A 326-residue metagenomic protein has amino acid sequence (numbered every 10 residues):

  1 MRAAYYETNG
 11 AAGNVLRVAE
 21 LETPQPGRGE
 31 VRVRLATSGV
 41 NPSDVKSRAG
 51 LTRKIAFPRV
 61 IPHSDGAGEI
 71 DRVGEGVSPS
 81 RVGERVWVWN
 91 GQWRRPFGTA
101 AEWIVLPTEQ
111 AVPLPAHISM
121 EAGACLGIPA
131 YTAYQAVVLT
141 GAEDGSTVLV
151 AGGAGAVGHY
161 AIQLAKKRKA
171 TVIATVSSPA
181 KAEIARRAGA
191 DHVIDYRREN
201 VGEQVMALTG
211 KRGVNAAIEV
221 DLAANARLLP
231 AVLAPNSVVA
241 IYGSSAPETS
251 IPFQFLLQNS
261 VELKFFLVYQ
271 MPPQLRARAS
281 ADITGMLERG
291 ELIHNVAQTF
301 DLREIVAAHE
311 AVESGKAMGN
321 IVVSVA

Functional and structural regions predicted by a protein language model:
M1, R289-N295, V306-A326: C-terminal capping/lid region of NAD(P)-dependent oxidoreductase domains
E22-V40, L51-Q92: Glycine-rich beta-strand-centered segment in the early N-terminal region that forms part of a ligand/cofactor-binding
P79, W89-G152: NAD(P)H dinucleotide-binding glycine-rich loop of Rossmann-like/cofactor-binding domains, especially the beta1-alpha1
R85, T147, T171, S237-V238 (+1 more regions): Short glycine-centered segments of the SAM/dcSAM-binding site in methyltransferase folds
A124-R198: Mid-domain Rossmann-like dinucleotide-binding core that forms the NAD(H)/NADP(H) cofactor-binding site
G152-G153, D221, S244: NAD(P)H cofactor-binding loop motif with strongest signal on the N-terminal glycine-rich segment
V176, A224-L292, V325-A326: Glycine-rich phosphate-binding loop and adjacent beta-alpha segment of Rossmann(oid) nucleotide-cofactor-binding
N200-K211: Short amphipathic alpha-helix with an adjacent loop that forms part of the alpha/beta core around
